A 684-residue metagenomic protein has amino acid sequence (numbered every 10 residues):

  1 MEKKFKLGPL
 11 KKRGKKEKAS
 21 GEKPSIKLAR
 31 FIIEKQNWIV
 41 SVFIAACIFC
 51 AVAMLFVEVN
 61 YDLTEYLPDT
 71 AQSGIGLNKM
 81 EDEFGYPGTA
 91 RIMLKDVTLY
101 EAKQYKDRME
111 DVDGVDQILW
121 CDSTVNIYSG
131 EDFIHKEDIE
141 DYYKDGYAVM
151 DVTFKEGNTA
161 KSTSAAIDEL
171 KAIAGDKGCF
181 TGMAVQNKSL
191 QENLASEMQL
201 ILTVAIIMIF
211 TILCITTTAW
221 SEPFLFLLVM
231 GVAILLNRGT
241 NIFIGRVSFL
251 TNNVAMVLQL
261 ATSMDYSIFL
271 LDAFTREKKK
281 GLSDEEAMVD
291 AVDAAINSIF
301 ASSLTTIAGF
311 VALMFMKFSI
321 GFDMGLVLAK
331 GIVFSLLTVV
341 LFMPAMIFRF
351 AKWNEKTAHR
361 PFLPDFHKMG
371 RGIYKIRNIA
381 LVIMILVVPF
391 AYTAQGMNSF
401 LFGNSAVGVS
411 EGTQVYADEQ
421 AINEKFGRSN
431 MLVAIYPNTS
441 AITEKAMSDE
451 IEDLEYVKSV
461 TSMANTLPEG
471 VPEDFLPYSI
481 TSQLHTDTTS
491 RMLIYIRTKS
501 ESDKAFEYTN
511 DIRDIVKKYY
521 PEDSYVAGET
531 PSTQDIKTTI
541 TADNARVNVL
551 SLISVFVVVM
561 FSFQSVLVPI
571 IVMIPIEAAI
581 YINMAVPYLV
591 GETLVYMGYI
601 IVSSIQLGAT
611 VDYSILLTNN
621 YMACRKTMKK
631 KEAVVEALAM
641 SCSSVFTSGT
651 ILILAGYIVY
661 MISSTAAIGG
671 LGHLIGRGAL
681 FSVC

Functional and structural regions predicted by a protein language model:
M1-V59, N158-L401, Y519-C684: Membrane-embedded transmembrane helical bundles of large multi-pass transporters/channels
N60-E65, F402-N404: Ser/Thr/Pro/Gly-rich low-complexity linker/stalk segments immediately outside membranes or between
T64-Y66, A71-Q72, H673: Short capping/connector residues at structural and topological boundaries
D69-N187, L401, A406-V568, I574-L589: Structured non-transmembrane domains adjacent to transmembrane bundles in polytopic membrane proteins
